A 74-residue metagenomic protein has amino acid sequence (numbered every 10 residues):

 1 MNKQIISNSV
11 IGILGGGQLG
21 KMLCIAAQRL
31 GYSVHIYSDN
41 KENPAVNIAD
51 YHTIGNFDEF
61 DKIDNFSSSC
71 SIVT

Functional and structural regions predicted by a protein language model:
M1-T74: ATP-binding N-terminal substructure of ATP-dependent carboxylate-amine bond-forming enzymes
